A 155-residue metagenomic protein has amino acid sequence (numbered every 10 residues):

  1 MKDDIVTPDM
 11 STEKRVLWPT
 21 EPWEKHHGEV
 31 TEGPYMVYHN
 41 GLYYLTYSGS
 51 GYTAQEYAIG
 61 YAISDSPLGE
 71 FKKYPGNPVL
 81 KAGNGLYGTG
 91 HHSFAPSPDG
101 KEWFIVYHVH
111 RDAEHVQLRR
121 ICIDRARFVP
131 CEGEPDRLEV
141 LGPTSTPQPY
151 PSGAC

Functional and structural regions predicted by a protein language model:
M1-C155: Carbohydrate-active catalytic/glycan-binding domains of CAZyme proteins, especially the secreted or lumenal ectodomains
